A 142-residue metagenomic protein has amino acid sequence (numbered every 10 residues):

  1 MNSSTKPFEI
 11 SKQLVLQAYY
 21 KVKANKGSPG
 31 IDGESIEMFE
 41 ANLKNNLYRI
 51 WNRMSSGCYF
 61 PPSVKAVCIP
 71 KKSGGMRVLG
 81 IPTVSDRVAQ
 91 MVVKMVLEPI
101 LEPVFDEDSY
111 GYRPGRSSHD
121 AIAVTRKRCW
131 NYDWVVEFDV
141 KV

Functional and structural regions predicted by a protein language model:
M1-K44, Y48: Non-catalytic, polymerase-adjacent accessory regions of viral genome-replication enzymes
S11-G27, V64-A66, M95-I100, W130: Short, compositionally biased low-complexity segments
S28-S35, G80, H119-V142: Conserved catalytic palm subdomain of right-hand nucleotidyl-transferase polymerases, strongest for RNA-directed enzymes
G33-P70: Phosphate/adenylate-binding "loop-and-lid" substructures adjacent to NTP/NAD/dNTP-binding pockets in NTP-dependent
M38, I81-V84, G111-R116: Conserved, non-catalytic sequence blocks in retroelement Pol enzymes and Pol-derived host proteins
E40, L47, A89-Q90, K94 (+2 more regions): Hydrophobic face of alpha-helices
P61, P70, V104, G111-W130: Catalytic phosphate-handling regions of large nucleic-acid enzymes and associated NTPases
M76-F105, K141: Conserved pre-motif C helix in the palm subdomain of viral-like polymerases
